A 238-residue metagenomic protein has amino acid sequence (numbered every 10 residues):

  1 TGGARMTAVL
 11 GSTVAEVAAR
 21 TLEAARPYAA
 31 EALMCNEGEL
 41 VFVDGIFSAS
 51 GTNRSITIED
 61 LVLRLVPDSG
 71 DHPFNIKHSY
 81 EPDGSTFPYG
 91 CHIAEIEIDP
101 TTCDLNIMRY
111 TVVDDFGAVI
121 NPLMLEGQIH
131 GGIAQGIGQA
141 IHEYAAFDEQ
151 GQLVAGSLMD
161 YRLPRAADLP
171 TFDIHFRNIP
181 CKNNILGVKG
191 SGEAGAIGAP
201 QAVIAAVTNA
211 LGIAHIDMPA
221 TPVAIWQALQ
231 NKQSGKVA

Functional and structural regions predicted by a protein language model:
T1-A238: Cofactor-binding beta-sheet edge motifs in enzyme active sites
